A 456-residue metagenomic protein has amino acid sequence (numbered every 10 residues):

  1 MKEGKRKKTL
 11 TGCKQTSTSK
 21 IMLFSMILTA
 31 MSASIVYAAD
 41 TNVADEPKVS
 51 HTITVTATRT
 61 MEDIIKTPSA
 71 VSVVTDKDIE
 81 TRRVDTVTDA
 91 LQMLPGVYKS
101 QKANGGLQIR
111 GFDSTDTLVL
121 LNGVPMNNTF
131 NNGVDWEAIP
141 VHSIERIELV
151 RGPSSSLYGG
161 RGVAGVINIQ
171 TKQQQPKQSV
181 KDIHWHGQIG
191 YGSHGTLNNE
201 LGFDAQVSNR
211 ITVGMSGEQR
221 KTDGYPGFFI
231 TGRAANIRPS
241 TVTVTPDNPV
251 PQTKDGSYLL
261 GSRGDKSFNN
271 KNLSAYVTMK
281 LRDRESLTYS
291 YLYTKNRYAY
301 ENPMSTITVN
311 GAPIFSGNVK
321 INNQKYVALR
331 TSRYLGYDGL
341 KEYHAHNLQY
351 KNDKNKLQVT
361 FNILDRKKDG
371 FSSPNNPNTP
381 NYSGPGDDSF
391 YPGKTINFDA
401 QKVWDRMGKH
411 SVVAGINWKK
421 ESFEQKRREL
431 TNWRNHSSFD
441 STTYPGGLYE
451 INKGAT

Functional and structural regions predicted by a protein language model:
M1-R82, D89-L94, M279-D283, N310 (+1 more regions): N-terminal Sec signal peptide and the immediately downstream disordered periplasmic leader that contains the TonB box
T56, T88-P125, E145: Extracytoplasmic beta-strand/coil segments of soluble accessory domains associated with Gram-negative outer-membrane
V87-A90, G105-Q108, D135-P140, L149 (+2 more regions): N-terminal periplasmic accessory domains that precede and gate Gram-negative outer-membrane beta-barrel machines
P125-P153: Short acidic/polar hinge/loop motifs at secondary-structure boundaries that mediate gating or recognition
N131, H184-I189, N198, Y258-R263 (+6 more regions): Extracellular loop and loop/strand-boundary signature of outer-membrane beta-barrel proteins
Y191-T222, T231-E301, L340-D353, R406: Transmembrane beta-barrel wall of Gram-negative outer-membrane proteins
T222, G264-N270, R284-Q349, I363-K394: Flexible loop and strand-edge segments within Gram-negative outer membrane beta-barrel domains
Y337-K341, S383-T456: Outer-membrane beta-barrel transmembrane domain signature of Gram-negative proteins, especially the mid-to-C-terminal
